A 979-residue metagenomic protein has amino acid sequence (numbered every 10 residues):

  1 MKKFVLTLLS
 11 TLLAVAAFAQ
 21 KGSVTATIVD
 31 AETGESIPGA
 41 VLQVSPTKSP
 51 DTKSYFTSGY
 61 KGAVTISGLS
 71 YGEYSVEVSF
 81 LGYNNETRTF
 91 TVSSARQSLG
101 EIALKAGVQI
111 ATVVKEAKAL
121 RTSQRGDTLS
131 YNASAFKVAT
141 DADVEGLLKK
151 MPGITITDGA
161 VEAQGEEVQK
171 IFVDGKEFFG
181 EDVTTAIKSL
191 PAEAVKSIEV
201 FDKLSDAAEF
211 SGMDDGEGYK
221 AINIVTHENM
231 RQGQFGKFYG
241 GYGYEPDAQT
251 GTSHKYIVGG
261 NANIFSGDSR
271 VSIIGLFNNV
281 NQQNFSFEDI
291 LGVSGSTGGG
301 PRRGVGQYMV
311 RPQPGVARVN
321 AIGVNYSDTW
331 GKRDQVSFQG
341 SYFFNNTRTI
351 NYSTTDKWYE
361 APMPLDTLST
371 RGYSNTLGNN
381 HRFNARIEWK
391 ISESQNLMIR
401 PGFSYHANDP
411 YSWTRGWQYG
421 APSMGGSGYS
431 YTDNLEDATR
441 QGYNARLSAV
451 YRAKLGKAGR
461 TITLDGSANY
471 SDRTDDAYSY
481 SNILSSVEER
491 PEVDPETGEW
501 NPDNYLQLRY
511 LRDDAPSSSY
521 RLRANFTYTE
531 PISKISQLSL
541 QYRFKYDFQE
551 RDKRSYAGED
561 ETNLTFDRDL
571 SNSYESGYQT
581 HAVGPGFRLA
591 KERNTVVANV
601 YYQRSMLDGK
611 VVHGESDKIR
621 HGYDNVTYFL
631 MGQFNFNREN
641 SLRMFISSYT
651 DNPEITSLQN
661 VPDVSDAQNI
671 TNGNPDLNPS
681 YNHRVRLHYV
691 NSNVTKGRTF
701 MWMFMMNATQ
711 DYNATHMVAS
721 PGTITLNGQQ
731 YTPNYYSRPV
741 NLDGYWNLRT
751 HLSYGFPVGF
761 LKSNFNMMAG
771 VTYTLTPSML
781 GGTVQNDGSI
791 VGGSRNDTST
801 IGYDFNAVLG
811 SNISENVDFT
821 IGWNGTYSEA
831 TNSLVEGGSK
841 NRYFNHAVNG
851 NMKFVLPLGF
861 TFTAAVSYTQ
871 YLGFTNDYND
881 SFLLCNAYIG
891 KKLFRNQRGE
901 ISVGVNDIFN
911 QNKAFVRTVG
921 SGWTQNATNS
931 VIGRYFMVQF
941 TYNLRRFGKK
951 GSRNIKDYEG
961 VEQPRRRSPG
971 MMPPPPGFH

Functional and structural regions predicted by a protein language model:
L13, Q20, K61, E77 (+19 more regions): Membrane-proximal, glycine/serine-rich, low-complexity loop/turn segments characteristic of large bacterial
E32-K48, T122-Q124: Short, ordered, surface-exposed loop/turn motifs in non-cytosolic proteins
P46-D51, E73, E77-T89, L120: A short, solvent-exposed loop/turn motif at the edges and junctions of modular extracellular/periplasmic domains
T47-A63: Short, acidic Ser/Thr/Gly-rich low-complexity loop/linker segments typical of extracellular and cell-surface proteins
S211-G212, Q249-T250, N284-I290, I350-D366 (+13 more regions): Outer-membrane beta-barrel translocator domains and adjoining extracellular loop/strand segments of Gram-negative
T250-T252, P314-V316, N375-L377, D437-Y443 (+10 more regions): Replace "Gram-negative outer membrane beta-barrel proteins" with "bacterial and organellar outer membrane beta-barrel
R371, R521-R523, T565-N572, N678 (+1 more regions): Outer membrane beta-barrel strand-and-loop segments of large Gram-negative receptors, especially TonB-dependent
L511, L538-N640, S833-K840: Signature of Gram-negative outer-membrane beta-barrel scaffolds
